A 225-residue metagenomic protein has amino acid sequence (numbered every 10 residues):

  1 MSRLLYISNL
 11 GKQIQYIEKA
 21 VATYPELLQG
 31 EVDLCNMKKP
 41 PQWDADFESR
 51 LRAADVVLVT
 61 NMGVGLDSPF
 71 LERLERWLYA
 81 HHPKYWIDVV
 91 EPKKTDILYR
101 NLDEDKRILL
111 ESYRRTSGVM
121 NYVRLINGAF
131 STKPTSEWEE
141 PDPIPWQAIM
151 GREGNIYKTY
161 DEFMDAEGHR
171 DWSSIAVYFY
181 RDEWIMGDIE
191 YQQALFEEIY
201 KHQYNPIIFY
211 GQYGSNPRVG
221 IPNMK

Functional and structural regions predicted by a protein language model:
M1-K225: An N-terminal assembly and electron-transfer interface module characteristic of large anaerobic redox and radical
